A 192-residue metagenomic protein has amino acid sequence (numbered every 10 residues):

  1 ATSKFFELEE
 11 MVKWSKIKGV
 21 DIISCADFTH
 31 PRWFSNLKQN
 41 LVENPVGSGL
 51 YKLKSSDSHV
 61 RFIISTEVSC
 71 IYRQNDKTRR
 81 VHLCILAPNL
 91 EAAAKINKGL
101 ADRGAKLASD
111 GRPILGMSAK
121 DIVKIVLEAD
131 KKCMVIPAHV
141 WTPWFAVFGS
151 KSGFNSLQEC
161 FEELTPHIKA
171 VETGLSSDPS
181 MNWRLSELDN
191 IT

Functional and structural regions predicted by a protein language model:
A1-K4, T29: Di-metal (Zn2+ and/or Mg2+/Mn2+) metal-binding site signature of metallo-dependent hydrolases with the MBL/beta-CASP
S3-S15, G153-F161, N182: Short, acidic/polar
E10-V12, I23, T66-Y72: Short secondary-structure capping/turn segments at boundaries of alpha-helices and beta-strands
V12, F34, K38, V123-L127 (+1 more regions): Short amphipathic alpha-helical segments and helix-helix/interface helices
V12-W33, M134-I136: Divalent metal-dependent hydrolysis catalytic cores, especially in the metallo-beta-lactamase
F28, V140, S176: Flexible loop residues that form catalytic and substrate-binding hotspots at small-molecule/glycan-binding clefts
S35-E172: Extended substrate/RNA-proximal surfaces in nucleic-acid metabolism proteins
N155-E162, V171-T192: Functional cores that coordinate and move charged inorganic groups
